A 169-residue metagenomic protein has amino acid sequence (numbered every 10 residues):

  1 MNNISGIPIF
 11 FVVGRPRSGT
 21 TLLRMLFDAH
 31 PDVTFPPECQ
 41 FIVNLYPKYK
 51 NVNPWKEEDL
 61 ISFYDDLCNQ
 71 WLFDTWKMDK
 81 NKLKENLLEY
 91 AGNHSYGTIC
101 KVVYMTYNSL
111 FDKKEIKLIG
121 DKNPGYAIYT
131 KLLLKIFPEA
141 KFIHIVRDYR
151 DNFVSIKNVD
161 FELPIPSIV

Functional and structural regions predicted by a protein language model:
N2-I7: Phosphate-binding P-loop
F10-F11: Short hydrophobic/aromatic beta-strand immediately N-terminal to the Walker A/P-loop
G14-R15: P-loop (Walker A) phosphate-binding loop of NTP-binding proteins
G19-T20, D148: Residue-level detector of functionally special positions within alpha-helical transmembrane segments of multi-pass
T21-V33: A conserved segment at the C-terminal end of the G1
A29, F41, D151: Active-site micro-motifs of SAM-dependent methyltransferase domains
F35-D121, Y126: PAPS-dependent sulfation machinery
Y107-V169: PAPS-dependent sulfotransferase catalytic domain
